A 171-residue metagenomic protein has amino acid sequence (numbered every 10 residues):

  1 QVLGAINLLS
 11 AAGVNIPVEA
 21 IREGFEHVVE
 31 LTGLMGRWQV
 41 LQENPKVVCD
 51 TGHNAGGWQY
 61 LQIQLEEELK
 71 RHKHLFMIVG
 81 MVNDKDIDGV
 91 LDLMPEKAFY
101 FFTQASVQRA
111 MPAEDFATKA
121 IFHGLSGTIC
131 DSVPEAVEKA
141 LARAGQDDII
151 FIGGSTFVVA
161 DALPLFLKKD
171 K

Functional and structural regions predicted by a protein language model:
Q1-F99: Nucleotide phosphate-binding/pyrophosphate-handling subdomain across enzymes that bind or process nucleotide phosphates
L9-G13, L65, L69, A120 (+2 more regions): Active-site catalytic pocket residues across diverse enzymes, especially alpha/beta-hydrolases
S10, K46-V48, D88-I149: C-terminal helical cap/extension that packs against the catalytic core of soluble nucleotide-cofactor enzymes
H53-I63, P112-H123, L167-K171: Hydrophobic transmembrane alpha-helix bundles
S155: Active-site-proximal loop/hinge segments that shape catalytic or ion-binding/gating pockets
